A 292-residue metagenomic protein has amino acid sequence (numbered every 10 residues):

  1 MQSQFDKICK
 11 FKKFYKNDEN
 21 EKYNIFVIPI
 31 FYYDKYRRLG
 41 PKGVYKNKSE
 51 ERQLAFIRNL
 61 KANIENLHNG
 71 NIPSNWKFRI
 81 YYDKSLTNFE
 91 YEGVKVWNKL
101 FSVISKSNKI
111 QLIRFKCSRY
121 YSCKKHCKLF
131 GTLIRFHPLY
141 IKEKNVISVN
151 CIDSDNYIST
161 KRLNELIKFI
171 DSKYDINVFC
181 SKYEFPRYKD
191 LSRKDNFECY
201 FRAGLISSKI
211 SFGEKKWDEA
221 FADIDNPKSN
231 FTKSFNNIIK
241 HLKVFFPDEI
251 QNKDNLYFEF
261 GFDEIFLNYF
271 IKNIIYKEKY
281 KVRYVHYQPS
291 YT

Functional and structural regions predicted by a protein language model:
M1-Y121: N-terminal anchoring/stem segment of glycosyltransferases
F31-K35, S85-T87, C117-Y120, N156-S159 (+4 more regions): Short, solvent-exposed loop/turn segments at secondary-structure junctions
F56, C123-T132: A short, glycine-/small-residue-rich helix N-cap motif at loop->alpha-helix starts within glycosyltransferase
R58-N69, H137-I141, I265-N273: Short, hydrophobic/amphipathic alpha-helical patches that form generic packing surfaces within helical domains
L112-R114, K128-E184: GT-A fold catalytic core of metal-dependent nucleotide-sugar glycosyltransferases, centered on the diacidic
R135, I152, F201-R202, D263: Residues that flank catalytic or metal-binding motifs in active/ligand-binding sites
K173-I210: Short beta-strand-to-loop element that shapes/binds the nucleotide-sugar donor at the catalytic cleft/hinge
A203-T292: Catalytic core and acceptor-binding pocket of nucleotide-sugar-dependent glycosyltransferases
